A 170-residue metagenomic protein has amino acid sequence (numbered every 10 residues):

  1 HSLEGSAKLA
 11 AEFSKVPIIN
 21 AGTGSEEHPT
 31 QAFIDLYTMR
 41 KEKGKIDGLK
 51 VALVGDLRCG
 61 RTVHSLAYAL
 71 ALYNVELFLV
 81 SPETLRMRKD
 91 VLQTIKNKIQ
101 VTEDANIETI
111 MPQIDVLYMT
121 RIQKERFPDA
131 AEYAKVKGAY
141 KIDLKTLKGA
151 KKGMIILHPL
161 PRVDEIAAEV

Functional and structural regions predicted by a protein language model:
H1-R40, V163-I166: Phosphate/diphosphate ligand-binding glycine-rich loop within oxidoreductases
L3-G5, R58, K124: Residue-level marker for beta-strand->alpha-helix junctions and adjacent short loops that shape enzyme
L9-F13, K89-D90, K96, A168-V170: Short loop/helix-cap segments at secondary-structure boundaries that form the rim of catalytic
P17, E76, G153-I155: Proline-centered loop/turn at the N-terminus of a beta-strand
I18-A21, L53, E103, L157-P159: General beta-strand structural signal in soluble alpha/beta enzymes
K41-M119: Glycine-rich phosphate/diphosphate-binding loop of Rossmann-like nucleotide-binding domains
I95-V170: Rossmann-like adenosine-cofactor binding region
